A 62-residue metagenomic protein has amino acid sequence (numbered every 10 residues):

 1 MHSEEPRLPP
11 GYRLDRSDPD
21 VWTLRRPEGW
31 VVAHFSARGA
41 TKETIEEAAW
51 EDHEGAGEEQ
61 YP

Functional and structural regions predicted by a protein language model:
M1-T23, A33, P62: Short N-terminal "domain-start" leader segments that mark the transition from disordered tails or signal peptides into
R25-P27: Active-site beta-strand termini and strand-to-loop segments that position acidic
V31, S36-P62: Mixed-charge, Lys/Arg-enriched low-complexity segments
